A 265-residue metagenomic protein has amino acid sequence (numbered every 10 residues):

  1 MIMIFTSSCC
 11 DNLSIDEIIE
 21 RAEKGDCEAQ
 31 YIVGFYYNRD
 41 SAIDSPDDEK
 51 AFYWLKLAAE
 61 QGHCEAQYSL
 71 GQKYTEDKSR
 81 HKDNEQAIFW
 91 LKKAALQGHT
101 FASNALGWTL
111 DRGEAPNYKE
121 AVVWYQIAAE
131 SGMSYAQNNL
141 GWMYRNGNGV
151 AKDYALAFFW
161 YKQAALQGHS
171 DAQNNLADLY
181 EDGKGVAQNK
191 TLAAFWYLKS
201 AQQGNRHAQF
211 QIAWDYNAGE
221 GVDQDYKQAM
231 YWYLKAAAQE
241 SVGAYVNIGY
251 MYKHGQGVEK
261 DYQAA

Functional and structural regions predicted by a protein language model:
I2-D16: Bacterial Sec-dependent signal peptides at the C-terminal "C-region" and cleavage site
E23-D26, R39-S41, E60-H63, E76-K78 (+16 more regions): Short helix-capping/linker turns of helical repeat alpha-solenoids
K24-E49, Y53, C64: Post-signal-peptide N-terminal segment of Sec-exported extracytoplasmic proteins
I32-D40, D44, S69-E76, A105-R112 (+5 more regions): Hydrophobic face of amphipathic alpha-helices that form TPR/SEL1-like repeat modules and related alpha-solenoid
